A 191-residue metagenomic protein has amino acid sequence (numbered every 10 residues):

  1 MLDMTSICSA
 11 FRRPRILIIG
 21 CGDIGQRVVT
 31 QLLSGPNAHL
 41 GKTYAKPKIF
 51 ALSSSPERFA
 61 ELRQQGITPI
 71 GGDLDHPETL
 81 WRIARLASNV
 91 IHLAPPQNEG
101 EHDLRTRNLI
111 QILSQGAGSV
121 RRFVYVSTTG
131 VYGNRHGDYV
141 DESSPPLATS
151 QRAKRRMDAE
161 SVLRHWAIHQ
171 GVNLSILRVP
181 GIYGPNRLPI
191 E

Functional and structural regions predicted by a protein language model:
C21-G22: Glycine-rich Rossmann-fold phosphate-binding loop(s) that bind the pyrophosphate of adenine dinucleotide cofactors
G25-Q26: N-terminal Rossmann-fold NAD(P) dinucleotide-binding loop
F50-E57, D73-L74: N-terminal Rossmann-fold cofactor-binding loop
R63-A87: Conserved Rossmann-fold cofactor-binding substructure of NAD(P)-dependent oxidoreductases
I83-Y125, S161: NAD(P)-cofactor binding segment of oxidoreductase domains
I110-Q151: Conserved Rossmann-fold NAD(P)-dependent oxidoreductase catalytic core, especially the SDR/UDP-sugar
S161-P185: Conserved beta-loop-beta element that borders a ligand/cofactor-binding pocket
